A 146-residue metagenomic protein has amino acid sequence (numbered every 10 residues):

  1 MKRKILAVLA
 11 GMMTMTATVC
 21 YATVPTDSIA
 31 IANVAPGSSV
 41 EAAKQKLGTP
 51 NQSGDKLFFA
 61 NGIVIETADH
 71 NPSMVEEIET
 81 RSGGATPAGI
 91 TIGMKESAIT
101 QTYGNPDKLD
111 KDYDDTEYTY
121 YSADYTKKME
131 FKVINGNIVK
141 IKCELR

Functional and structural regions predicted by a protein language model:
M1-A22: Sec-dependent N-terminal signal peptides of Gram-positive bacterial secreted proteins and lipoproteins
K2, I31, Y118-Y121: Residue-level signal for functionally critical sites in structured catalytic/ligand-binding pockets
M13-T14, D27-S28, S39: General structural signal for secondary-structure boundaries
A22-A30: Cleaved targeting-peptide boundary
V24, S38-M74, E79-S82, T91-R146: A cross-family detector of function-defining hotspots
I31-P36, A88: Glycine-rich loop/hinge motif
A85: Short glycine/proline- and acidic residue-enriched helix-loop micro-motifs that form flexible lids or anion-recognition
